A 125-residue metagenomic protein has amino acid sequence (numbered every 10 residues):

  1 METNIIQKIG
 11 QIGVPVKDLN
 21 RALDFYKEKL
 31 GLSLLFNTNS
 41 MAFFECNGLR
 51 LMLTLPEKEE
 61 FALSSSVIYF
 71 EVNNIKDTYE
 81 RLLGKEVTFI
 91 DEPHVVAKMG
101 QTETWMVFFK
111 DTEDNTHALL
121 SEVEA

Functional and structural regions predicted by a protein language model:
M1-I5, K85-A125: Vicinal oxygen chelate
M1-N20, S66-I68, S121-A125: N-terminal beta-strand motif that seeds the catalytic metal site of vicinal oxygen chelate
G13, S40-M41, M106: A short, glycine- and basic residue-enriched loop/turn that sits immediately adjacent to a domain's principal
A22-K27, L82, D114: Conserved active-site tyrosine of GNAT-family acetyltransferases
G31-F36, F89-P93: Short secondary-structure junctions
S33-S66, T116-E122: Conserved short beta-strand elements that form part of the metal-binding/catalytic scaffold of enzyme active sites
E71-V87, D91: Mid-chain, well-packed structural core segment of small domains
